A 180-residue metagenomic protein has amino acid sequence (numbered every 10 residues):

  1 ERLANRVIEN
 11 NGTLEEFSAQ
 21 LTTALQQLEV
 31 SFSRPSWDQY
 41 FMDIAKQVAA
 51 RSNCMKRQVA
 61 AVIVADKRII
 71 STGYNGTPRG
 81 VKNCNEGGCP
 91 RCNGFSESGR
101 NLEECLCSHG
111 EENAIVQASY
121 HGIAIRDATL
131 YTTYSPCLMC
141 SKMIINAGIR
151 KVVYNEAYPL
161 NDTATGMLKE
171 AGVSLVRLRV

Functional and structural regions predicted by a protein language model:
E1-L28: Small-molecule kinase domains that catalyze NTP-dependent phosphoryl transfer to phosphate-bearing small molecules
E15, Q26-V180: Zinc-dependent deaminase catalytic domain
